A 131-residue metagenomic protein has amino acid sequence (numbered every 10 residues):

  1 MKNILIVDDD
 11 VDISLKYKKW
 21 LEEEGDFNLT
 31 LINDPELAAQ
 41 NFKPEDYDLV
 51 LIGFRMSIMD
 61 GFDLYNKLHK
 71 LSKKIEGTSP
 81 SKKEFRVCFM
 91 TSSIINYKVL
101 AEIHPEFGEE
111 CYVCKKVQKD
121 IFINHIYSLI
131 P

Functional and structural regions predicted by a protein language model:
D8: Conserved acidic carboxylate
V11, N33-L37, D120: Acidic phosphotransfer microenvironment of two-component signaling modules
V11-T30, F107: Two-component/phosphorelay signaling modules centered on CheY-like receiver
L31-L49: Acidic, metal-coordinating helix/loop segments flanking the phosphotransfer/catalytic sites of two-component signaling
N33-D34, D60-L68: Acidic catalytic/metal-coordinating carboxylates
G53: Active-site residues of response regulator receiver
M56: Receiver (REC) domain active-site loop signature in two-component systems and cognate sites in sensor histidine kinases
D63, K82-R86, S93-V113, K119-N124: Alpha4 helix (beta4-alpha4-beta5 surface) of REC/receiver domains from two-component response regulators
